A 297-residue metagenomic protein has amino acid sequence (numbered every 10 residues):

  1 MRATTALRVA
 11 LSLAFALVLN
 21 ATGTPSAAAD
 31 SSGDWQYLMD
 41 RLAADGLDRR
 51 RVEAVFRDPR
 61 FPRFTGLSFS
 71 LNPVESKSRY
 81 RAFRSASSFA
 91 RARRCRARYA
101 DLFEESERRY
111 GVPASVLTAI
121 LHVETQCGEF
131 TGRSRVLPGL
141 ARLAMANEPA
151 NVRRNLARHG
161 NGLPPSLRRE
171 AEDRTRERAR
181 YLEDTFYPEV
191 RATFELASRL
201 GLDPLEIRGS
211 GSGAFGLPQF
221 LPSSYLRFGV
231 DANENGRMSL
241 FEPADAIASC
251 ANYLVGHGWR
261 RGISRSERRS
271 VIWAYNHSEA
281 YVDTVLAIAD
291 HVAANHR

Functional and structural regions predicted by a protein language model:
M1-G213, L217-P218, S223-R297: Cell-wall glycan-active module
